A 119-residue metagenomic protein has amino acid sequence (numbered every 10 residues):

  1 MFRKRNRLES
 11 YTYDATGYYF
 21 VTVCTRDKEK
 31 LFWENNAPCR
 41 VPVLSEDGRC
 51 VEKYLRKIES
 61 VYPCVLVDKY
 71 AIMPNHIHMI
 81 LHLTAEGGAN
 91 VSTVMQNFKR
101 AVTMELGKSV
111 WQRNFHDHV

Functional and structural regions predicted by a protein language model:
M1-V119: Short catalytic/metal-binding and nucleic-acid-binding patches
